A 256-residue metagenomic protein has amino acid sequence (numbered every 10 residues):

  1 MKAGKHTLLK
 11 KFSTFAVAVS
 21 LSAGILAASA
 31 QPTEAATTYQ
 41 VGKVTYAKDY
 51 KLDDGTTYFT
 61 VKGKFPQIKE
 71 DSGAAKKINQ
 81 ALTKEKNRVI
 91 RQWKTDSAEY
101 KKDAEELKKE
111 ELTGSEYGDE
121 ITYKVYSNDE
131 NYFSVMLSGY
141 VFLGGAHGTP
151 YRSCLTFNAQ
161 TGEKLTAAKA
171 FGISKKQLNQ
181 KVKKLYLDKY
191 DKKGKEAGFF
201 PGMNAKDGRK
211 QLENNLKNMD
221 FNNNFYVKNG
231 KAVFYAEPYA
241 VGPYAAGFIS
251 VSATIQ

Functional and structural regions predicted by a protein language model:
M1-E34: Sec-dependent N-terminal signal peptides of Gram-positive bacterial secreted proteins and lipoproteins
Q31-Q256: Compositionally biased intrinsically disordered regions enriched in Thr/Gly
